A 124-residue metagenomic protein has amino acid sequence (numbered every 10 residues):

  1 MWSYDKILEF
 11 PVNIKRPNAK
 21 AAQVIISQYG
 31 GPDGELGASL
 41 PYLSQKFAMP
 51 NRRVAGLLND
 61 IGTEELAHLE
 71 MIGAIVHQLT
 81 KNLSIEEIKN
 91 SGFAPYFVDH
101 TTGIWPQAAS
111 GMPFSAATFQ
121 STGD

Functional and structural regions predicted by a protein language model:
M1-D124: Non-heme di-metal
